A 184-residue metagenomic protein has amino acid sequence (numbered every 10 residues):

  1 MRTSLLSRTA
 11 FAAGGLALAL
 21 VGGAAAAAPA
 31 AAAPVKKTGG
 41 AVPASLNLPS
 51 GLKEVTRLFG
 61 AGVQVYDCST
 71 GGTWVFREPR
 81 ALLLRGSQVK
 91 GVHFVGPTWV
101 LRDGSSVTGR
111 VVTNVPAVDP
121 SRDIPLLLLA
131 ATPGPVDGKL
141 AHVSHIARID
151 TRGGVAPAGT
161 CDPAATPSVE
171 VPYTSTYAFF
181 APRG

Functional and structural regions predicted by a protein language model:
M1-L16: N-terminal export and membrane-targeting signals
S7, L18-G22, D103, L128-A131: Generic detector of low-complexity/intrinsically disordered segments and short hydrophobic N-terminal stretches
V21-G39: C-terminal region of N-terminal signal peptides and the immediate post-cleavage residues of exported proteins
A33-V63, G72-G184: Primary mode marks residue(s) on the alpha4-beta5-alpha5 output face of response regulator receiver
